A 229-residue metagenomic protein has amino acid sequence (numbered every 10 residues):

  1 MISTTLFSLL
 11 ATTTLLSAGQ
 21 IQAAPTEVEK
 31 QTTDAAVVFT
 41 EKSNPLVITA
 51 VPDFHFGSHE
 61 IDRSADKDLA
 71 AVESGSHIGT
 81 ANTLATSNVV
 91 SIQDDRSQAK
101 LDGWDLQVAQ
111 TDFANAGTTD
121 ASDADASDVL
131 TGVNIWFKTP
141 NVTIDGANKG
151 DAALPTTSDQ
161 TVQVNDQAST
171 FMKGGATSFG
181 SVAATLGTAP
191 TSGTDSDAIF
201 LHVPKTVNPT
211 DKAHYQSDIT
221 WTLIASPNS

Functional and structural regions predicted by a protein language model:
M1-P25: Sec-dependent N-terminal signal peptides of Gram-positive bacterial secreted proteins and lipoproteins
I2, S17, A126, A168-S169 (+2 more regions): N-terminal hydrophobic or amphipathic segments with adjacent small-residue motifs that include Sec signal peptides
A11, L16-S17, A70, T131 (+3 more regions): Compositionally biased amphipathic helical and low-complexity segments enriched in hydrophobic
I21-T156, S192-S229: N-terminal small/polar-rich segments of proteins
D145-F179: Exoplasmic/lumenal beta-rich domain surfaces
S169-N208: Amphipathic, heptad-repeat alpha-helical segments used for oligomerization and assembly
